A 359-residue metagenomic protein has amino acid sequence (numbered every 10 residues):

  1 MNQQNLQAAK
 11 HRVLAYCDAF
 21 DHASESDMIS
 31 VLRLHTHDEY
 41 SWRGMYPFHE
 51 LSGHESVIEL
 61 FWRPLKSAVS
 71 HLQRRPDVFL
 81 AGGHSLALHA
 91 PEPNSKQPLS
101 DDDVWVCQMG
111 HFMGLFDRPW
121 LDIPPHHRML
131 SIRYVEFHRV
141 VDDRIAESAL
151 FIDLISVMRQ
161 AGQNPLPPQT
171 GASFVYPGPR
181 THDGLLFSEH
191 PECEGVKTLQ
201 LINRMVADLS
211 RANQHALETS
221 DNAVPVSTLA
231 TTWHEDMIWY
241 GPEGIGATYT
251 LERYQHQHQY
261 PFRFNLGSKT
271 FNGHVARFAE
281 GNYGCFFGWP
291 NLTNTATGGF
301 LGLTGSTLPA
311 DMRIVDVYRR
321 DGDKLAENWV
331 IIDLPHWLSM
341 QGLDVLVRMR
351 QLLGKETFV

Functional and structural regions predicted by a protein language model:
M1-V359: C-terminal and inter-domain tail/linker signature
